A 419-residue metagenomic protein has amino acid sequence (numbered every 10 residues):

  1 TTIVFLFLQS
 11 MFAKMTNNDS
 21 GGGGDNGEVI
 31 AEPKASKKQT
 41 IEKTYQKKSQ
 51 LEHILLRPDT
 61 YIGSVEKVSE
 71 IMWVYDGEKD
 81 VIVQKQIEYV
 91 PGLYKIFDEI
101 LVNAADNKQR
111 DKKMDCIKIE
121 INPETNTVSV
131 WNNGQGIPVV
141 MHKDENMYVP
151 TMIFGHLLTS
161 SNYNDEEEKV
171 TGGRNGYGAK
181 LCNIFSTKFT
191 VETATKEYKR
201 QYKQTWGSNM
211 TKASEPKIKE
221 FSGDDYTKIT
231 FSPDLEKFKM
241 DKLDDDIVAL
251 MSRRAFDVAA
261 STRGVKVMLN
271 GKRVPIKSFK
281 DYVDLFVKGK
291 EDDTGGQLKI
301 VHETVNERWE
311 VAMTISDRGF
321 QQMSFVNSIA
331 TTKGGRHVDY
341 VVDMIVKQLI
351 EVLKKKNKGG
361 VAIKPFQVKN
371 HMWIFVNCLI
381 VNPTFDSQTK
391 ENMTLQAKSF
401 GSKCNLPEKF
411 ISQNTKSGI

Functional and structural regions predicted by a protein language model:
M11-D98, K143, T151-F154: Bergerat-fold GHKL ATPase/HATPase_c domain
A13, G27-T44, E124-V149, S160-V287: GHKL-type ATPase core
K48, V65-I82, Q86, P123-E124 (+2 more regions): Flexible hinge/switch segments at interdomain interfaces of large molecular machines
T60, D106, R110, G136-V139 (+1 more regions): Conserved helix-loop functional segments at active or binding sites
Y89-D115, G178-N183: Conserved ATP-binding N-box helix of the HATPase_c
D115-I121: A conserved short beta-strand within the histidine kinase catalytic ATPase domain
Q135, H142-L158, Q204-K212, D246-L250 (+3 more regions): Extended active-site and interfacial segments that coordinate phosphate-rich ligands in large catalytic machineries
S214-I218, A249-V258, G264-E391: GHKL/Histidine-kinase-like ATPase module
